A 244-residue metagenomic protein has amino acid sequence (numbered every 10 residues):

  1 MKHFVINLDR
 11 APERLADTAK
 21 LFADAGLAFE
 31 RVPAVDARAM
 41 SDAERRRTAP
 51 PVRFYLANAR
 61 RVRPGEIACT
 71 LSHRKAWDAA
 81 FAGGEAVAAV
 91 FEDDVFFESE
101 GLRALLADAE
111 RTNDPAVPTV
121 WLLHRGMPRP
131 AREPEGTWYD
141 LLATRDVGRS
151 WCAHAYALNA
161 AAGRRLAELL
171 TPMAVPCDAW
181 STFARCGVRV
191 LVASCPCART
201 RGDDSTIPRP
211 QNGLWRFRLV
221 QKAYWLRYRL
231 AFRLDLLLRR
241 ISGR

Functional and structural regions predicted by a protein language model:
M1-F91, V95-R244: An acidic/histidine-cluster motif and surrounding catalytic segment that typifies divalent-metal-assisted enzyme active
